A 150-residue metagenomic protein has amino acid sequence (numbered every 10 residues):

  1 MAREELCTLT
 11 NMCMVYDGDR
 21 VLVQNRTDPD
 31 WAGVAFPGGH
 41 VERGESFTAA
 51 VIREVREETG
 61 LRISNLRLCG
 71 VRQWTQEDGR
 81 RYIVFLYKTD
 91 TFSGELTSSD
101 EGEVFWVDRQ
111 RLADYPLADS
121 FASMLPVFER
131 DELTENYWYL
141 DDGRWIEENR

Functional and structural regions predicted by a protein language model:
M1-V21, P37: Conserved N-terminal beta-strand and adjoining loop/helix that marks the start of the Nudix/MutT-like hydrolase domain
T8, Y16, F36, I63 (+1 more regions): Short connector loops at helix/strand junctions that flank enzyme active sites, especially segments positioning acidic
C13, L68, Y87-T89: A structural signal for short, well-ordered beta-strand segments
R20-R56, G143-R150: Conserved Nudix-box catalytic region and its N-terminal flanking loop in Nudix hydrolases and closely related
V41-S64, W74-V127, N149-R150: Unchanged
V127-R150: Charged phosphate-binding loop/patch that engages nucleotide di/tri-phosphates or the phosphate backbone of nucleic
